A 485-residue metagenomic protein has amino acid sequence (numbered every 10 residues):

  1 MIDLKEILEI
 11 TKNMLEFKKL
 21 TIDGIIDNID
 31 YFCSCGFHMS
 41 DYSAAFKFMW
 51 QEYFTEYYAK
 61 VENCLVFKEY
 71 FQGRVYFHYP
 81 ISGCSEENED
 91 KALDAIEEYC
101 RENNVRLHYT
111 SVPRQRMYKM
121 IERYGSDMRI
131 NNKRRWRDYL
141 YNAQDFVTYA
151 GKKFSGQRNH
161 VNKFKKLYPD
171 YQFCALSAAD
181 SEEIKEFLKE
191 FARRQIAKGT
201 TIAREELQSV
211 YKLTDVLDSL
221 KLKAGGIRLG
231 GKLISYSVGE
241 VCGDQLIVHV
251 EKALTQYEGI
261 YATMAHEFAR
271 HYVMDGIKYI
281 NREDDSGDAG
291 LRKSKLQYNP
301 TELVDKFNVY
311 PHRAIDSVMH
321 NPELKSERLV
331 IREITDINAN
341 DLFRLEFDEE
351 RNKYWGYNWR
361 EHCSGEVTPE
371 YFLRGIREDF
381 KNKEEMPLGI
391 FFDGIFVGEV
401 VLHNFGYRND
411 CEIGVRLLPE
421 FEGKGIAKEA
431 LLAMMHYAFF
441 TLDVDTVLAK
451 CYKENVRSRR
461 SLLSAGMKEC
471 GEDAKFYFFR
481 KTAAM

Functional and structural regions predicted by a protein language model:
I2-D3, G125-T200: Acyltransferase donor/substrate-recognition loop-hinge adjacent to the catalytic core
D23-D30, A179-R194, I315-E370, M485: A short, well-structured alpha-helix characteristic of acyl/acetyltransferase catalytic modules
D41-R116, R228-Y257, L402-R408: Conserved donor-binding loop and adjoining core beta-sheet/short helix segment in diverse acyl/aminoacyl transferases
E87-E98, Y257-R270, G423-Y437, V456-S464: Conserved acetyl-CoA-binding loop-helix of GNAT-fold acetyltransferases
N103-P113, D275-E283, T441-K450: Conserved GNAT acetyl-CoA-binding A-motif
L222-Y310: Aromatic (often tryptophan-rich) hydrophobic motifs at membrane interfaces
G230-I234, G239-D244, H362-E412, T482-A484: Acetyl-CoA-dependent GNAT
I280, H312-K353, P387-M485: Acyl-donor (CoA/ACP) binding surface of acyl/acetyltransferases
